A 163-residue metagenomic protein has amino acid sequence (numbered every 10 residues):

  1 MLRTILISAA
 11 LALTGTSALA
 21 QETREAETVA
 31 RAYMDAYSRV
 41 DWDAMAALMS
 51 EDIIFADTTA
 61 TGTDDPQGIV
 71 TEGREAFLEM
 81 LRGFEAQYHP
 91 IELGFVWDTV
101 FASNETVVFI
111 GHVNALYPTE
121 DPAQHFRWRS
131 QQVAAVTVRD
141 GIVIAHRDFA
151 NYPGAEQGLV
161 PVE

Functional and structural regions predicted by a protein language model:
M1-L6: Bacterial N-terminal signal peptides that target proteins for export
A10, G15-E51, P161-E163: Short, low-complexity N-terminal intrinsically disordered segments enriched in polar/charged residues
R24, T28, S50-S103: A solvent-exposed, acidic/Ser-Thr-rich amphipathic alpha-helical stretch
M49, T59, G111-V113, A150: A mature extracytoplasmic/lumenal domain signature
Q87, A115-R127: Short, cysteine-centered beta-strand-loop-beta hairpins and adjacent loop/turn segments enriched in charged/polar
L93-F95, H112, R127-V133: Short, surface-exposed coil-to-beta transition loops
E105-A115: A short hydrophobic beta-strand element
V108, R129-L159: Short beta-strand edge/turn micro-motifs at domain boundaries
